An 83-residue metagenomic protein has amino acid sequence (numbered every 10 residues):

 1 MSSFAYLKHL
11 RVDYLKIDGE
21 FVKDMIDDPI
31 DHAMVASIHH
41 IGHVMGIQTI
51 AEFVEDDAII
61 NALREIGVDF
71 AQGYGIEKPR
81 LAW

Functional and structural regions predicted by a protein language model:
M1-W83: EAL-family c-di-GMP phosphodiesterase catalytic domain
